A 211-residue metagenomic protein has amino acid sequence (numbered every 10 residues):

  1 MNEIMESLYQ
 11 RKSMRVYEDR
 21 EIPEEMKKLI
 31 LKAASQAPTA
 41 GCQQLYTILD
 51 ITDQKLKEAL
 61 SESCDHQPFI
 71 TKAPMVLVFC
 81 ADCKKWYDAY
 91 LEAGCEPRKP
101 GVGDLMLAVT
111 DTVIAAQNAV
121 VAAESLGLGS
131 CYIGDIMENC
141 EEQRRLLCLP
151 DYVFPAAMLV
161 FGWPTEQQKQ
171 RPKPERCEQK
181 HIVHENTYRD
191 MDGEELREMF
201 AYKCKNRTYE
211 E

Functional and structural regions predicted by a protein language model:
M1-E211: Acidic, surface-exposed loops and disordered segments
